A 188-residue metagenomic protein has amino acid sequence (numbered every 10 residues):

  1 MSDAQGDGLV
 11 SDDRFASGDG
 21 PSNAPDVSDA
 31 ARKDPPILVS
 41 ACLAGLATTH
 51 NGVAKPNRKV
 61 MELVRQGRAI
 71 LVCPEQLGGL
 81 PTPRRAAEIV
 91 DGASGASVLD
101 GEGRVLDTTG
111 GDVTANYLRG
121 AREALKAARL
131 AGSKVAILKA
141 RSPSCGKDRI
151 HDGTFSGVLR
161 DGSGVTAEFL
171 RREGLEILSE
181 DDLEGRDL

Functional and structural regions predicted by a protein language model:
M1-R32: Intrinsically disordered, low-complexity terminal tails and inter-domain linkers enriched for S/T/G/P/D/E
S2, P25-R32, N57-R68, L80-R84 (+1 more regions): Short amphipathic alpha-helices and their capping/turn segments at secondary-structure boundaries
D3, A31-K33, A47-H50, R58 (+3 more regions): Divalent-metal-activated hydrolytic enzyme cores
P36-C42, L71: Short, hydrophobic/glycine-enriched beta-strand segments
S40-V53: Active-site loop/lid in soluble adenylation, ligation, and acyl-transfer enzymes
C42, K139-S142, D182: Short, well-ordered beta-to-alpha junction loops that form the rim of enzyme active sites and present histidine/acidic
K55-R104: Short, surface-exposed acidic-centric catalytic microdomains
R141, C145-A167: Short Gly/Thr/Asp-enriched flexible loops that form oxyanion-binding sites at enzyme active sites
